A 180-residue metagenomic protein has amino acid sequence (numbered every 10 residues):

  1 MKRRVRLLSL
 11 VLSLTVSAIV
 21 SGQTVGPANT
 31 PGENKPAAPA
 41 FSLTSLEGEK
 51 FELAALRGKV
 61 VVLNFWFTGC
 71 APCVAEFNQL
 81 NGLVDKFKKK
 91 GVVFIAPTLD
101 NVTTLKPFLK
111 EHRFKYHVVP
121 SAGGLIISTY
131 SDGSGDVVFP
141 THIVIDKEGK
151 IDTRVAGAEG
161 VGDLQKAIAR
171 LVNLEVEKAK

Functional and structural regions predicted by a protein language model:
M1-L10: Bacterial N-terminal signal peptides that target proteins for export
S9-I19: Bacterial N-terminal signal peptides
Q23-L53: N-terminal "domain-start" segment that seeds a small globular fold
A38-P39, V61, F139-T141: Short loop/turn microsegments at loop-to-beta-strand junctions
E52-A71: Short active-site neighborhood of thiol/selenol oxidoreductases, capturing the structured segment around
V74-R113, G123-T129: Structural microenvironment flanking redox-active thiols in thiol-disulfide oxidoreductases
K110-F114, S121-A169: Thiol/disulfide oxidoreductase modules built on the thioredoxin-like
L174-K180: Non-globular targeting/processing and membrane-anchoring segments
